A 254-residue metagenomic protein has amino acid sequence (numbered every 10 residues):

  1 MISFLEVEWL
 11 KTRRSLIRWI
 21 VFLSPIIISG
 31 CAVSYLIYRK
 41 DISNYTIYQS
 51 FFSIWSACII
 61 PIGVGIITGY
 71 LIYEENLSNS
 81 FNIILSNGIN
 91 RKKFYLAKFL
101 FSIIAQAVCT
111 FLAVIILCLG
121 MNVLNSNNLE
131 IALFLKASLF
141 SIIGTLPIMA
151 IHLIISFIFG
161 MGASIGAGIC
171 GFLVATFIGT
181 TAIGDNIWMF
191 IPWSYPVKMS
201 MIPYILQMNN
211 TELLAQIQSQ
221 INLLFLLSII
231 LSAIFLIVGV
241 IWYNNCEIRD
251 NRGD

Functional and structural regions predicted by a protein language model:
M1-P25, I248-G253: Aromatic- and glycine-rich beta-strand/loop motifs that create alpha-glucan
L16, I20, K93, K98 (+1 more regions): Residue-level recognition of membrane-helix boundary sites in multi-pass small-molecule transporters
I20-P25, M161-T180: Pore- or pathway-lining transmembrane helices of multi-pass membrane proteins that form conduits for solutes/ions
S24, I28-G63, T68, A97-M161 (+2 more regions): Secretory targeting signals
D41, T46, G171-D250: Terminal transmembrane helical anchor/hairpin motif
I66-L71, N76, L153-S156, M161 (+1 more regions): Transmembrane alpha-helical segments in integral membrane proteins
Y70-I104: Helix-loop-helix units of permease transmembrane domains in multi-pass membrane transporters, especially ABC
